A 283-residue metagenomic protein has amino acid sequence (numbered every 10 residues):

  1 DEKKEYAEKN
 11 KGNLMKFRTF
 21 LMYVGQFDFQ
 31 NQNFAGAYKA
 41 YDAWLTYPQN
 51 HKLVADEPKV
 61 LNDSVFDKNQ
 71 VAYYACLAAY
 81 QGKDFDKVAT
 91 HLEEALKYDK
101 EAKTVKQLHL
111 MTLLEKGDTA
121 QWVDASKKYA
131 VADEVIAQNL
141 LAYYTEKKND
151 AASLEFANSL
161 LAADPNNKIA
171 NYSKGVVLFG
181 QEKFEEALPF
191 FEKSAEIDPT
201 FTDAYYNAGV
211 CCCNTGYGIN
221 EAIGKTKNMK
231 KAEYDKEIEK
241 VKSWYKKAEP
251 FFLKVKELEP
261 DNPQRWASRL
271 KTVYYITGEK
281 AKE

Functional and structural regions predicted by a protein language model:
D1-N69, N214-F251: Short coil/linker segments at helix-helix boundaries
W44, A95, A125-Y129, S159-L160 (+2 more regions): Canonical positions in the second alpha-helix
Y47, Y98, K128-A132, A163 (+2 more regions): Structural marker of alpha-solenoid helical repeat scaffolds
H51, E101-A102, D133, N167 (+2 more regions): Residue-level recognition of tetratricopeptide repeat
L53-E57, V71, T104-V105, I136-A137 (+3 more regions): TPR alpha-solenoid repeat register
